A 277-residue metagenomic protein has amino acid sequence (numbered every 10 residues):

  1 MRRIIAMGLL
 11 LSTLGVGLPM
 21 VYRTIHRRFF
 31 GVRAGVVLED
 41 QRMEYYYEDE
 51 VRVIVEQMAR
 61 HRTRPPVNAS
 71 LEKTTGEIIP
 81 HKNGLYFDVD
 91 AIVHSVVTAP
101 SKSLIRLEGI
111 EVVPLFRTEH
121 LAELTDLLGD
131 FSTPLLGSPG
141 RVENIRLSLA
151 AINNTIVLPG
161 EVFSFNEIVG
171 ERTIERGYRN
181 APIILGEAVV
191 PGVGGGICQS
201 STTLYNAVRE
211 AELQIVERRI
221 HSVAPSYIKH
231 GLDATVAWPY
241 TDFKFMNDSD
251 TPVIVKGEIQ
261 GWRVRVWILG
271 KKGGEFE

Functional and structural regions predicted by a protein language model:
M1-E277: Surface-exposed, secretory/extracytoplasmic low-complexity segments enriched in Ser/Thr/Asn/Gly/Pro
